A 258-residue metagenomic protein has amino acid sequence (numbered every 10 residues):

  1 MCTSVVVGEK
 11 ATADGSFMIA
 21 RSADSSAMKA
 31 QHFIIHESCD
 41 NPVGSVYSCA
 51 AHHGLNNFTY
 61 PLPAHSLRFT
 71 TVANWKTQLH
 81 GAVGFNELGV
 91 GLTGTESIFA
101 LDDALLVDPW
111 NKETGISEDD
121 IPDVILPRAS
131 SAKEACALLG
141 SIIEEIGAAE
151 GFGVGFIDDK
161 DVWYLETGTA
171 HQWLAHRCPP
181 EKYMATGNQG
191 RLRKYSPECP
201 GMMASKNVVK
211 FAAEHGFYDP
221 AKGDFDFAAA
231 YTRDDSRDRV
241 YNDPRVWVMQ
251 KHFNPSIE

Functional and structural regions predicted by a protein language model:
T3-E118, L138-E258: A contiguous strand-loop segment
D119-D120, K133: A structural signal for well-ordered alpha-helical segments within the folded catalytic domains of diverse enzymes
P122-R128: Short, well-ordered beta-strand elements within core beta-sheets of diverse protein domains
R128-E134: Short, charged, surface-exposed loops that flank catalytic or proteolytic processing sites
